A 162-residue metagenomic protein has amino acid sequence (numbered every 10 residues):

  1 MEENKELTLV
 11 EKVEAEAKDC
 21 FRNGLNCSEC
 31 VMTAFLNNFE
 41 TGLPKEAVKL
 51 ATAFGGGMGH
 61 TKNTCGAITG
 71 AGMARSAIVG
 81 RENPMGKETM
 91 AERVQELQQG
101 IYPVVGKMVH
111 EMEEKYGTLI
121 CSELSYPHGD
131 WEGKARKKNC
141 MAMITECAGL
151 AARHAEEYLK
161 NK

Functional and structural regions predicted by a protein language model:
M1-N23: Polybasic, low-complexity association/targeting segments
E2-T8, M32-A53, T118-L124: Acidic-glycine-rich active-site phosphate/pyrophosphate-binding loop
A15-R22, F54-N63, E132-A135: A short glycine/serine-rich beta->alpha loop
S28, T33-N38, G72-A77, E88-K162: Amphipathic alpha-helical interface segments
E29, V48, T52, T69-M73: Internal, well-ordered alpha-helical scaffold/interface segments that support domain packing or protein-protein contacts
A47, T61-A67: Active-site nucleophile and cofactor-binding loops and adjacent substrate-binding regions of central metabolic enzymes
A51-G56, S76-I78: Interfacial segments of multi-pass membrane proteins
G66-P84: Catalytic phosphate/nucleotide-handling subdomain of diverse soluble enzymes
